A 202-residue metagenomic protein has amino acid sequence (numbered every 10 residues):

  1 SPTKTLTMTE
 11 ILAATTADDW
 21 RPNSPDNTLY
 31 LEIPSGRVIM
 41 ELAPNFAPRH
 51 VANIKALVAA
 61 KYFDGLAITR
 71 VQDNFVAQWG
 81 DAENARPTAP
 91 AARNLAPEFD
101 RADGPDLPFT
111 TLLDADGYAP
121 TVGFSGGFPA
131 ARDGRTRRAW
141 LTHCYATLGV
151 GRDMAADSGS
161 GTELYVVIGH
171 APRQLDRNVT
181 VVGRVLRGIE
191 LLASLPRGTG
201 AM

Functional and structural regions predicted by a protein language model:
S1-M202: Cyclophilin-like peptidyl-prolyl cis-trans isomerases
